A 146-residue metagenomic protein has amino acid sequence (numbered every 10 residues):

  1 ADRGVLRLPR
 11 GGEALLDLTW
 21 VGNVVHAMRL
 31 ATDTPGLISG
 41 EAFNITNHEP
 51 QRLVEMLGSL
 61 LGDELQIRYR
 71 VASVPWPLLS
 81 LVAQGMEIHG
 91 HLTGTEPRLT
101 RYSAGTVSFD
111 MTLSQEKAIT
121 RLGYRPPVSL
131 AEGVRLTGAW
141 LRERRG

Functional and structural regions predicted by a protein language model:
D2, D33, G62, R142-E143: Residues at helix-coil transition
L6: Conserved AMP-binding/adenylation subdomain of ANL enzymes
R10-T32, G40-E41: Substrate-positioning beta->alpha
L16-G22, H48-Q51, L113, V128: Residue-level signal for the nucleotide or nucleotide-sugar donor/cofactor binding architecture
V21, V82-G123: Conserved C-terminal active-site "lid" loop/helix of NAD(P)H-dependent oxidoreductases that clamps the redox cofactor
V24, M28, I45, M56 (+2 more regions): Non-catalytic, hydrophobic alpha-helical segments
T34-R98, R135-G138: Mid/C-terminal beta-alpha module of Rossmann-like enzyme folds, strongest in SDR-family dehydrogenases/epimerases
L113-T120, R125-G146: Amphipathic terminal alpha-helices
